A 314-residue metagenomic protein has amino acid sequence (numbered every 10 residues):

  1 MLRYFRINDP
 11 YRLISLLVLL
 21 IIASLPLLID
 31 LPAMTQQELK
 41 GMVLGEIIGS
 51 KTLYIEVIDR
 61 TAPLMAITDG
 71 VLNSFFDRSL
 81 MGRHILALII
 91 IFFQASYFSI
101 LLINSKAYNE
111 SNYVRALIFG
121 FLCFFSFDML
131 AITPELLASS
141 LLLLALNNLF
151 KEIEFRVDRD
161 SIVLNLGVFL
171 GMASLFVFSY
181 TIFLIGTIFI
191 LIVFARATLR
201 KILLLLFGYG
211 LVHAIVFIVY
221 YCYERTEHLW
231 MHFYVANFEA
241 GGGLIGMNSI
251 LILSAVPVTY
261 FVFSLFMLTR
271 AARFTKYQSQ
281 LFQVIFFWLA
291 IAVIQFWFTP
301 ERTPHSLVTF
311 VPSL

Functional and structural regions predicted by a protein language model:
S24-E56: Extracytoplasmic loop-helix module adjacent to an early transmembrane segment
G41-G45, G49, E56-M81, I85: Short hydrophobic/aromatic helix or loop-helix immediately within or flanking a transmembrane segment in polytopic
L80, A116-L136: Aromatic- and kink-enriched transmembrane "portal" helix at the membrane-lumen/periplasm boundary that abuts
I85-S105: Transmembrane-helix motifs of polytopic, lipid-linked glycan transferases
F98, L102-C123, S140: Transmembrane-helix signature of polytopic, membrane-embedded enzymes that assemble or transfer cell-envelope glycans
A145-S161: Membrane-interface transmembrane helices that cradle and orient dolichyl/undecaprenyl
S161-F178: Membrane-interface alpha helices of multi-pass inner-membrane proteins
F183-F207: Perimembrane helix-loop-helix junctions
